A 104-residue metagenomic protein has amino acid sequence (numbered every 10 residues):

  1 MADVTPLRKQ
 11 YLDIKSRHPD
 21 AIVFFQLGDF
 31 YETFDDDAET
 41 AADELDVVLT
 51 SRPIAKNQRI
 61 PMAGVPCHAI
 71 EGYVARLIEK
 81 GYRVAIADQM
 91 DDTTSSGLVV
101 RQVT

Functional and structural regions predicted by a protein language model:
M1-T104: Basic, polar low-complexity surface loops/patches
